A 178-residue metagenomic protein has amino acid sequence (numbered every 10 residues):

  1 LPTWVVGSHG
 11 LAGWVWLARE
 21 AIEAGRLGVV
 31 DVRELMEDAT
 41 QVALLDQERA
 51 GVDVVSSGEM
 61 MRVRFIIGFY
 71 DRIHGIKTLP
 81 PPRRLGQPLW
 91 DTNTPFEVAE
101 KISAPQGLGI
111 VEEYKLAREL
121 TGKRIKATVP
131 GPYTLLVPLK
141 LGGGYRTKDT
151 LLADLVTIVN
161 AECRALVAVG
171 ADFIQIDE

Functional and structural regions predicted by a protein language model:
L1-E178: Domain-level signal for soluble alpha/beta catalytic cores
